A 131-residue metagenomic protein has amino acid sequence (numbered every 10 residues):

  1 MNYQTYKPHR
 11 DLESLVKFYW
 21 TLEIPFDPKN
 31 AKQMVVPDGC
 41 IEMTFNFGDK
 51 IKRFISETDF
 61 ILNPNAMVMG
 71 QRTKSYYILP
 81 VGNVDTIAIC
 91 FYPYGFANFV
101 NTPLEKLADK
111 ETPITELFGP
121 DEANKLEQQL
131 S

Functional and structural regions predicted by a protein language model:
M1-S131: Alpha-helical bundle regulatory/interaction domains
